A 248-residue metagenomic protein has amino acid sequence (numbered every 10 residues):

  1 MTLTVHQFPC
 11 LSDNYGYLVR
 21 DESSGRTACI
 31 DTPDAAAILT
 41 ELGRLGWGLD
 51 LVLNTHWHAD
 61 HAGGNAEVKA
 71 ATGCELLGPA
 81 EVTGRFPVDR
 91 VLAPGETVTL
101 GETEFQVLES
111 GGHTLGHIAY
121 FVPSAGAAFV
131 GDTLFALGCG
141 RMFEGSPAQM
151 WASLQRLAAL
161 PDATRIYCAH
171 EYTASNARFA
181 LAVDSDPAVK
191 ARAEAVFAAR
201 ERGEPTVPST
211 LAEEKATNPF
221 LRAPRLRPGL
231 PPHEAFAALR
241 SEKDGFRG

Functional and structural regions predicted by a protein language model:
M1-G48, A119-G131: Conserved beta-strand hairpin/beta-sheet module of binuclear metal-dependent hydrolase folds, prominently
Q7, L18, T97-P123, A127-A128 (+1 more regions): Core dinuclear metal-dependent hydrolase active-site scaffold
S12, T27, D34-E109, G126 (+1 more regions): Active-site HxH/HxHxD metal-binding segment of metal-dependent hydrolases
V19, D31, H56, V68 (+7 more regions): Divalent metal-coordination and catalytic microenvironments
T32-P33, W57, E81-V82, H113-T114 (+4 more regions): Active-site metal-binding loops of divalent metal-dependent hydrolases
V122, V130, D162-T173: Anionic-ligand binding patches
G138-T164: Active-site-adjacent loop/tail segments of enzyme domains
Q155-R165, A174-G248: Accessory terminal helices/loops
